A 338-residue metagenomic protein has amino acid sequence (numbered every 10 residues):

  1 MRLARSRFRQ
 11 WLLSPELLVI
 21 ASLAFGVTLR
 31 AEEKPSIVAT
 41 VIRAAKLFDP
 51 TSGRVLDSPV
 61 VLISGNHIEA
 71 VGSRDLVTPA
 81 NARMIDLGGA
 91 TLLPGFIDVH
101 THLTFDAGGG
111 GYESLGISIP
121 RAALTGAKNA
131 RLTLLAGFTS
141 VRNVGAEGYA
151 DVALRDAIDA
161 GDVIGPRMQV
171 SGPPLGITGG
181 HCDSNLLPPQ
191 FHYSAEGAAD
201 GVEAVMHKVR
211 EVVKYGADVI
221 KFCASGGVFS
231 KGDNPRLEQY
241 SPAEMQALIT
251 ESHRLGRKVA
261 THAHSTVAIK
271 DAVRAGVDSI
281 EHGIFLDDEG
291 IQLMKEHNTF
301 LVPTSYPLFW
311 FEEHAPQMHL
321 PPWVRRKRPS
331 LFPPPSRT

Functional and structural regions predicted by a protein language model:
M1-W11: N-terminal secretory signal peptides that target proteins for export/translocation
S14-G26: Bacterial N-terminal signal peptides
E33-V38, L47, S52-L93: Histidine-rich, glycine-flanked metal-binding segment
A90-D162, T178-H181, N185-P188, A243 (+2 more regions): Metal-associated gating/positioning segment near the N- to mid-region
Y112-L124, P188-H207, K258: Active-site mouth loops of central-metabolism enzymes
A122-A130, G201-E211, H264-A268: Short, acidic/polar
T125-D151, G165-P174, A217-S230, K258 (+2 more regions): Divalent metal-dependent hydrolysis catalytic cores, especially in the metallo-beta-lactamase
T178, C223-S336: Active-site core of metal-dependent hydrolases
